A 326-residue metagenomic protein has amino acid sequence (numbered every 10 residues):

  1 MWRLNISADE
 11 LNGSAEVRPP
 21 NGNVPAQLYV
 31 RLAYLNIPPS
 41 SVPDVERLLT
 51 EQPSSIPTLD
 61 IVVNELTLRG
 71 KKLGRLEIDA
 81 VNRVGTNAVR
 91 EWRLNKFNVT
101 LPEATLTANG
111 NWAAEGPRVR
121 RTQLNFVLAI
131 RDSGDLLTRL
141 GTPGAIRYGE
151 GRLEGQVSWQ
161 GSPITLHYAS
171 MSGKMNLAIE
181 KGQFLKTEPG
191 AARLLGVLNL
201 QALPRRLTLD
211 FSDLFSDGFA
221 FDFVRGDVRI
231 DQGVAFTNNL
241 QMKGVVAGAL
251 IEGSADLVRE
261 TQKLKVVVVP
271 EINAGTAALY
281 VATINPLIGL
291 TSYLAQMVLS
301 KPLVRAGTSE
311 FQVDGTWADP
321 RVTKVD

Functional and structural regions predicted by a protein language model:
R3-E46, E51-K72, E77-D79, V89-D314: Small-residue helix/turn framework positions
G85-T86: Short, compositionally biased segments
T308, Q312-D326: Gram-negative outer-membrane assembly/targeting C-terminal domains
